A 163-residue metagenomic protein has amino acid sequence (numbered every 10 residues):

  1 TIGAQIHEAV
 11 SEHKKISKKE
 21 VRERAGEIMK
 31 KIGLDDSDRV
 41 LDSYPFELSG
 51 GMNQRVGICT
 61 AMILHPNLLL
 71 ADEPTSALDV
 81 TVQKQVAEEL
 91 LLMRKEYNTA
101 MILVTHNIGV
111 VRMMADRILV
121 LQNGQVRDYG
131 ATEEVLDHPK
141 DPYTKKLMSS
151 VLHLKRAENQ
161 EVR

Functional and structural regions predicted by a protein language model:
E20-R39, L92, M148-S149: Conserved ABC ATPase "signature" region
I32, D137-R163: C-terminal boundary and immediately downstream tail of ABC-type ATPase nucleotide-binding domains
Y44-L48, M52: Conserved ABC ATPase signature
I63-N67: A short, proline-enriched helix->beta-strand linker immediately N-terminal to the Walker B motif in ABC-type P-loop
K84-Y97, G109: Helical segment within the ABC ATPase nucleotide-binding domain
V111-M113: A short, surface-exposed alpha-helical micro-motif characterized by mixed small hydrophobic and charged/polar residues
V126-G130, H138: ABC ATPase "signature
